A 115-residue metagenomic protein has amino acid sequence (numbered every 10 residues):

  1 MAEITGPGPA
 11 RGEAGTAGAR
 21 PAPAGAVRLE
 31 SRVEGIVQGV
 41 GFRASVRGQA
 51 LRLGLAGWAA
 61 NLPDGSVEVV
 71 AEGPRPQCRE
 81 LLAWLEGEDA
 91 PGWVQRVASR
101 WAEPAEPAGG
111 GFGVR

Functional and structural regions predicted by a protein language model:
M1-R115: Intrinsically disordered, low-complexity, mixed-charge
